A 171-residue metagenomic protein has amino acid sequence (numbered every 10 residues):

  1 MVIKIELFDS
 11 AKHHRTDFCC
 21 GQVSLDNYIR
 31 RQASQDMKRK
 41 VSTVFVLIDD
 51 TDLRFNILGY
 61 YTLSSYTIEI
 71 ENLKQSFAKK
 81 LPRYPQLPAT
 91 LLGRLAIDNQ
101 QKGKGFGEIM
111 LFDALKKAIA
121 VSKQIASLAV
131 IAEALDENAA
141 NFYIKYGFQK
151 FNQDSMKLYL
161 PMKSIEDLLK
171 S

Functional and structural regions predicted by a protein language model:
M1-R39, V44: Short amphipathic alpha-helix that is part of the acyltransferase structural core
K40-Y61, S65-T67, L73-Q75: Conserved beta-hairpin
Y60-R94: Conserved acyl-donor/pantetheine-binding loop and adjacent beta-alpha core of acyl/acetyltransferases and related
G93-G103: A short, internal acetyl-CoA/4′-phosphopantetheine-binding micro-motif in the GNAT/acyltransferase core
G103-K117: Conserved acetyl-CoA-binding loop-helix of GNAT-fold acetyltransferases
L111, D136-A139, S155-M162: Short glycine/proline-centered loop/turn elements that form peptide/ligand docking sites
I119, I125-A126, E133-Q153: Conserved active-site alpha-helix within GNAT-family acetyltransferase domains
F151-S171: Charge-rich, low-complexity intrinsically disordered segments
